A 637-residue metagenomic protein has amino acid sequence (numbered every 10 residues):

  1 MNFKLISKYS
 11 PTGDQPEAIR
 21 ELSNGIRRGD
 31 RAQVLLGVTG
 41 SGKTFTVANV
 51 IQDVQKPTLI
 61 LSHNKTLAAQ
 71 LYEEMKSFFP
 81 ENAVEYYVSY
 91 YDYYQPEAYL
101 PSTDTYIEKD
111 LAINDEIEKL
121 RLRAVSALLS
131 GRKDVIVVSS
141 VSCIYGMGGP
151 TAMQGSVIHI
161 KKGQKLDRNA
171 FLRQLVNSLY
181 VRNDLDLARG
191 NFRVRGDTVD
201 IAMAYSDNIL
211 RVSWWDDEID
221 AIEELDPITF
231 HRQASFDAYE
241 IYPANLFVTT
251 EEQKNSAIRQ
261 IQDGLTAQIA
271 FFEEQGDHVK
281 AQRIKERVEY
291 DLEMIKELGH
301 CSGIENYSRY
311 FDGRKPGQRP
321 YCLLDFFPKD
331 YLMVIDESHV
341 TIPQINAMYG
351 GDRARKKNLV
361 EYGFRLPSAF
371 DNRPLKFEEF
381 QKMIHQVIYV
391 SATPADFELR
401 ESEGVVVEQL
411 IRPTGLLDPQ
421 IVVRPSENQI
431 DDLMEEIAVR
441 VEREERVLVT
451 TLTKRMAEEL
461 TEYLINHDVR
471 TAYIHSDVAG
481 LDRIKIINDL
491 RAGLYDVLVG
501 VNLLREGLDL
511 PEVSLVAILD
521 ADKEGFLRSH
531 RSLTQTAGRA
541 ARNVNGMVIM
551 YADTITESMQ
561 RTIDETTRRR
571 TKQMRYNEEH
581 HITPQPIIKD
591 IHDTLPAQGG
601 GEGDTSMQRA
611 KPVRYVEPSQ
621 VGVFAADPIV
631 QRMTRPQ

Functional and structural regions predicted by a protein language model:
M1-H592, P596: ASCE RecA-like P-loop NTPase motor cores that couple ATP hydrolysis to mechanical translocation on nucleic acids
M1-K4, V439, R575, E579-Q637: Acidic, low-complexity intrinsically disordered tails
